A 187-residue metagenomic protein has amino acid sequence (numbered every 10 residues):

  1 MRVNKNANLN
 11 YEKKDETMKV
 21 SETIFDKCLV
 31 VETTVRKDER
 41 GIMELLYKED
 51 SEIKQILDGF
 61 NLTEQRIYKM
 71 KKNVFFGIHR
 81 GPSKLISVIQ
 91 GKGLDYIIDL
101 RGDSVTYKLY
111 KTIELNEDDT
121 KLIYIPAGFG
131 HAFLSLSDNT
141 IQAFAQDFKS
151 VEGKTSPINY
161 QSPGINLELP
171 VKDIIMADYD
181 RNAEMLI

Functional and structural regions predicted by a protein language model:
N6-D118, N139, Q146-I187: Non-catalytic, conserved peripheral segments adjacent to functional cores
L115-D138: Conserved metal-binding segment of the jelly-roll/cupin
